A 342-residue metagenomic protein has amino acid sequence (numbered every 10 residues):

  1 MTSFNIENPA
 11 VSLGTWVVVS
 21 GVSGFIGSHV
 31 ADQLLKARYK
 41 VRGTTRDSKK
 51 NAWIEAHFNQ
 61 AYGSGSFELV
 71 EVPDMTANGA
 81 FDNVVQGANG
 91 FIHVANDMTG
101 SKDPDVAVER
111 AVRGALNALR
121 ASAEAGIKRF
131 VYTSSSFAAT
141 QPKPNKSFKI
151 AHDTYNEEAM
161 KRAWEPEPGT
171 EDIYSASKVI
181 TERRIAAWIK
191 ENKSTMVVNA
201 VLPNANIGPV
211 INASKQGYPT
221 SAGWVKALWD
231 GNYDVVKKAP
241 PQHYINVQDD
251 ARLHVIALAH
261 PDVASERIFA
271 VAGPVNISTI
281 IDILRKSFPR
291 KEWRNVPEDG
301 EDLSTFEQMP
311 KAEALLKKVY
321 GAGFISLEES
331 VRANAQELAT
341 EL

Functional and structural regions predicted by a protein language model:
E7-T44: N-terminal Rossmann NAD(P)H-binding glycine-rich loop of SDR-like oxidoreductase domains
R46-R113: NAD(P)H-binding glycine-rich loop region in Rossmannoid oxidoreductase-like domains and their noncatalytic homologs
P104-G169: Conserved Rossmann-fold NAD(P)-dependent oxidoreductase catalytic core, especially the SDR/UDP-sugar
M160-V198: Active-site Tyr-X1-5-Lys
N192-T195, G208-A222, A257-R267: Glycine/proline-rich active-site loop of Rossmann-fold NAD(P)-dependent oxidoreductases
T220-S221, V235-I256: Substrate-positioning beta->alpha
P241, A251-G300, S304, L327 (+1 more regions): Mid/C-terminal beta-alpha module of Rossmann-like enzyme folds, strongest in SDR-family dehydrogenases/epimerases
E298-Y320: Conserved C-terminal active-site "lid" loop/helix of NAD(P)H-dependent oxidoreductases that clamps the redox cofactor
